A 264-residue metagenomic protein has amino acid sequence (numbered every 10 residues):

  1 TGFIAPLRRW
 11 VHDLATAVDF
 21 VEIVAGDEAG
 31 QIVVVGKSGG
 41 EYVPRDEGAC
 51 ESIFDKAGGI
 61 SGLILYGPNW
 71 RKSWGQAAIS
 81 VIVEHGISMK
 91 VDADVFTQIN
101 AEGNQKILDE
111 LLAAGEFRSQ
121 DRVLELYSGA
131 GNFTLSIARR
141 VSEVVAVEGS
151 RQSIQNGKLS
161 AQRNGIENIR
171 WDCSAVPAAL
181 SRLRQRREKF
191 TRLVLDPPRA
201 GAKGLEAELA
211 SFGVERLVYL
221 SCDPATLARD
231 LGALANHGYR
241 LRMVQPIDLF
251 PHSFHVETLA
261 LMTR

Functional and structural regions predicted by a protein language model:
T1-L195, A200-A202, A207: Accessory RNA-recognition modules of RNA-modification enzymes
A25-D27, D248, R264: Short, low-complexity Ser/Thr-rich regulatory SLiMs
I87-K90, L241-V244, R264: A polyampholytic, Gly/Pro-enriched intrinsically disordered region
R170-V256: S-adenosylmethionine
H255-R264: Core SAM-dependent methyltransferase catalytic element
